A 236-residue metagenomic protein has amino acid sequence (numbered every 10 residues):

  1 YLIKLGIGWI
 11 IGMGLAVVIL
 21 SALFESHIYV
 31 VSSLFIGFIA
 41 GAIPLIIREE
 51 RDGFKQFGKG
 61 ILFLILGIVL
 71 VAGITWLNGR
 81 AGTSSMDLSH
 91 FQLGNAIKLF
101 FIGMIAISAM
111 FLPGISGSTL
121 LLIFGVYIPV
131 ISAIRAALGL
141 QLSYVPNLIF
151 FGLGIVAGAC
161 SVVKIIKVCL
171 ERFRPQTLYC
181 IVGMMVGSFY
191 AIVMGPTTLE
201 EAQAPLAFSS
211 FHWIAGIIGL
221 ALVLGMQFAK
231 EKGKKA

Functional and structural regions predicted by a protein language model:
Y1-L112, S116-A236: Multi-pass membrane proteins that catalyze or facilitate reactions on polyprenyl-/lipid-phosphate substrates and their
